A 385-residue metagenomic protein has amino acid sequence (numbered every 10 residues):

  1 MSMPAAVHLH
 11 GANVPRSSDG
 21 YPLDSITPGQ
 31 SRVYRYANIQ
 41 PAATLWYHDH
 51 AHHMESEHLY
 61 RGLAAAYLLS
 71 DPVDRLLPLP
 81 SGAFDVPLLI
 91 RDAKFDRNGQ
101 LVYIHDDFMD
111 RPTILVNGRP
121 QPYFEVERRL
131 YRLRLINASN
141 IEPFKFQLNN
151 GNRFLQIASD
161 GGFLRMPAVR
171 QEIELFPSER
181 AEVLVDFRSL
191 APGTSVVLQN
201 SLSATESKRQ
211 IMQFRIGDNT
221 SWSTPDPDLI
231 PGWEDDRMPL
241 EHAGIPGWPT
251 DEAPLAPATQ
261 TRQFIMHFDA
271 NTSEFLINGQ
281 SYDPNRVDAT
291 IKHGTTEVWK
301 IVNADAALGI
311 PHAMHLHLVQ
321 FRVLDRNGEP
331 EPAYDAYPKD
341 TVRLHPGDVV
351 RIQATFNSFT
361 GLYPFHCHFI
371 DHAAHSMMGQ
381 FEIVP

Functional and structural regions predicted by a protein language model:
M1-D186, S207, Q213-P246, A253-F268 (+3 more regions): Histidine-centered copper-binding motifs that mark active-site loops of extracellular/periplasmic copper enzymes
P4-G11, P15-T27, L155-A168, T259-P385: Active-site pocket scaffolds in enzymes
A37-P41, D186-P192, T355-L362: Short, surface-exposed loop/turn segments at beta-strand-coil junctions that are enriched for proline with nearby
L45-A51, G193-S203, Y363-C367: Short, aromatic- and glycine-rich surface loops/edge beta-strands on solvent-exposed regions
L76, L175, L184-V185, A191 (+4 more regions): Extracellular/surface-associated beta-sandwich interaction domains
L148, N200-T205, N303, F369: Short acidic, glycine-rich loop/turn motifs
L198, S203-K208, L316, Q320: Specific lipid-exposed transmembrane alpha-helices and their immediate membrane-water interface residues in multi-pass
G244-T250, D283, L316: A cross-kingdom feature strongest in bacterial/archaeal respiratory oxidoreductases
